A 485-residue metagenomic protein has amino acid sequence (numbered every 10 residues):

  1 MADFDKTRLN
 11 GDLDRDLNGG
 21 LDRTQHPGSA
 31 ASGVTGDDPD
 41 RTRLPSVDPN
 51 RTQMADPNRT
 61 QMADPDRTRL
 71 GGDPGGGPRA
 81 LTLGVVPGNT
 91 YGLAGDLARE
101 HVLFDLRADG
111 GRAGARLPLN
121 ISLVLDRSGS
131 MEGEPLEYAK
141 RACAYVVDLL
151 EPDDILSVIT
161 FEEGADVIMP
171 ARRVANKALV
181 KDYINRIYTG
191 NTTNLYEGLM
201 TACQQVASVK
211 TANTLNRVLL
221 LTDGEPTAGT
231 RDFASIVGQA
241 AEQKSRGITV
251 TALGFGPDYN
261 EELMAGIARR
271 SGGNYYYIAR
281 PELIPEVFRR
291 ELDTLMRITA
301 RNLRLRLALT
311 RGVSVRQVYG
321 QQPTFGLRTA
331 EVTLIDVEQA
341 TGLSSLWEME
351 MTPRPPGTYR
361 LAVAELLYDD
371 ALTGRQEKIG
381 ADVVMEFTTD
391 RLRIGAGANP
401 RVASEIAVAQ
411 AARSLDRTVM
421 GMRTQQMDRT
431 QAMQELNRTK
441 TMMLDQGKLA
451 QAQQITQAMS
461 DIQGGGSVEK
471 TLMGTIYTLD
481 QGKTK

Functional and structural regions predicted by a protein language model:
M1-G110: Acidic/polar low-complexity segments with low predicted structural confidence
G84-N302, M351-P356, T441-L449: Exposed acidic/Ser/Thr-rich ligand/metal-binding surfaces
D166-M169, T310-V318, D369-R375: Short aromatic-acidic-glycine turn motif
R304, A308-L327: A surface/secretory-pathway sequence property marking extracellular, secreted, or lumenal proteins enriched
Y319-T341: Extracellular adhesion/glycan-binding regions together with long Ser/Thr- and acidic-residue-rich low-complexity tracts
E338-G357: Low-complexity, intrinsically disordered segments enriched in Ser/Thr together with acidic residues
M351-K485: Long, acidic serine/threonine- and proline-rich intrinsically disordered regions
